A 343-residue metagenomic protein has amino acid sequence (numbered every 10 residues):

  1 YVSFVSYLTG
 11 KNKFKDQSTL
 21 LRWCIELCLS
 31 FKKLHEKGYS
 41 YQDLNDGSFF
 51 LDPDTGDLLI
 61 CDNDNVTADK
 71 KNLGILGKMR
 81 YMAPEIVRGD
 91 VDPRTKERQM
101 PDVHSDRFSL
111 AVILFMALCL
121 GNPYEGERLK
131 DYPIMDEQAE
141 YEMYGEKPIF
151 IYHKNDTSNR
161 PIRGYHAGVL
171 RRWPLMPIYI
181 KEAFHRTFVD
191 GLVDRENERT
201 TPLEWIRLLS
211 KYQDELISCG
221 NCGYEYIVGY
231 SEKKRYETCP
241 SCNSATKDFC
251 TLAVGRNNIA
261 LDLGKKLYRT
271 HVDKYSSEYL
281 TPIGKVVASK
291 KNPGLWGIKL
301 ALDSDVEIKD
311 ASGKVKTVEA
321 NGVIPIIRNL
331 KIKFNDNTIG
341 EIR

Functional and structural regions predicted by a protein language model:
Y1-W23: Conserved structural core of kinase catalytic domains
F31, H35-P53: Catalytic-loop of the protein kinase fold
C61-T67: Activation of the activation-loop gatekeeper triad in protein kinase-fold domains
N72-T95: Conserved activation segment of eukaryotic-like protein kinases, specifically the C-terminal portion of the activation
D106: Conserved catalytic-loop aspartate of Hanks-type protein kinases
L114-K181: Conserved C-lobe activation region of Hanks-type protein kinase-like domains
C219-C222, Y236-C242: Short cysteine-rich clusters marking metal-coordination/redox-active sites
K309-R343: C-terminal boundary/linker segments immediately following FHA domains
